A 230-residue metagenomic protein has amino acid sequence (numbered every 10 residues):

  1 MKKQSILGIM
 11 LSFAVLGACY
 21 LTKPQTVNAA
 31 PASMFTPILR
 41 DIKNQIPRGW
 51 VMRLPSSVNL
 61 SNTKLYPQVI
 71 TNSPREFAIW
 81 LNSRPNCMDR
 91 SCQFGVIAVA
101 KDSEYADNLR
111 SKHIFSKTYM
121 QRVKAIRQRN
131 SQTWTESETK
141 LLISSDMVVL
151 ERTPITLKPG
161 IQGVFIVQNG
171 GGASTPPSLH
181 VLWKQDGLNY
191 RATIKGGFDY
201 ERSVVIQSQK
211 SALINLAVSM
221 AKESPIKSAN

Functional and structural regions predicted by a protein language model:
M1-M10: Bacterial N-terminal signal peptides that target proteins for export
Q4-S5, Q25, I114, I126: Residue-level detector of intrinsically disordered/flexible regions characterized by low predicted structural confidence
G8, Q25-P31: Contiguous N-terminal and early-domain "leader" segments and peripheral loops that mark the onset or edge of a domain
S12-A14: Core hydrophobic alpha-helical transmembrane segments of single-pass membrane proteins
L16-Q25: C-terminal segment of classical bacterial N-terminal signal peptides
A30-L188: Short, solvent-exposed recognition patches
R191-N230: Surface-exposed amphipathic alpha-helical segments
